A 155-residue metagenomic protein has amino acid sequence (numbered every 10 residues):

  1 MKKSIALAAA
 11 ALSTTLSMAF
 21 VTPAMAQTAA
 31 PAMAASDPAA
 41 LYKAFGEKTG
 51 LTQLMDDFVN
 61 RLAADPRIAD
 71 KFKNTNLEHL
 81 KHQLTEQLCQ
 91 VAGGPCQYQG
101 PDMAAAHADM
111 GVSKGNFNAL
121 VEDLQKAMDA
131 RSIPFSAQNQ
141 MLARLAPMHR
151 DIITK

Functional and structural regions predicted by a protein language model:
M1-S4: Positively charged n-region of N-terminal signal peptides that target proteins for export
A9-A19: Bacterial N-terminal signal peptides
V21-P23: Signal peptide cleavage region of secreted peptide precursors
M25-K155: Core of compact, soluble alpha-helical bundle domains
